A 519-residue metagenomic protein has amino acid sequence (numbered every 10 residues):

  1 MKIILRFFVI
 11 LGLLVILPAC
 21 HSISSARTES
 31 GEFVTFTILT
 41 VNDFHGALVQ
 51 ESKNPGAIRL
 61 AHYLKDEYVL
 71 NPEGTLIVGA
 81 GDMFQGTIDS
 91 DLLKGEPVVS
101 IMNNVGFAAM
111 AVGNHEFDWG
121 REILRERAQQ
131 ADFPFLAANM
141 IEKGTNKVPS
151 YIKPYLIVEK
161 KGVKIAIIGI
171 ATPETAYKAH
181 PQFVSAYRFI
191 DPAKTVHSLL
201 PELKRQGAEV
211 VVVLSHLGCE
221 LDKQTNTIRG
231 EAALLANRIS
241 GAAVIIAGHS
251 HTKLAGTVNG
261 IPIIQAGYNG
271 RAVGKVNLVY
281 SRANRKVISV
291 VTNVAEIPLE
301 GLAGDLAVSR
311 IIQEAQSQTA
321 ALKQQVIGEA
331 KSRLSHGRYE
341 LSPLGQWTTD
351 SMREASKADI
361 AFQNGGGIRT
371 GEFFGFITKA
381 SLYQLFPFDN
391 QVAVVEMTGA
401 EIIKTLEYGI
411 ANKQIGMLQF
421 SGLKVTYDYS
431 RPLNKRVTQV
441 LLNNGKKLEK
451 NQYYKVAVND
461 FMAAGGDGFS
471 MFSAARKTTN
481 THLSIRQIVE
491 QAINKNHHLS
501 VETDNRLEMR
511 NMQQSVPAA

Functional and structural regions predicted by a protein language model:
M1-R6: Positively charged n-region of N-terminal signal peptides that target proteins for export
F7-P18: Bacterial N-terminal signal peptides
C20-S317, Y339-E354, A361, F376 (+5 more regions): Acidic, metal/ion-coordinating pockets
V294-E296, G328-L334, F362-E372, F420-R431 (+1 more regions): A glycine-rich phosphate-binding loop feature that marks nucleotide/adenosyl-phosphate handling sites
A321-L341: Glycine-rich phosphate/diphosphate-binding loops and the adjacent beta-loop-alpha structural elements that coordinate
R369-M397, E401-G409: Flexible, polar/acidic helix-loop-strand segments at domain edges
T438-M462, L483: Low-complexity, glycine/alanine/valine/leucine- and proline-rich hydrophobic stretches
G445, A457-S473, K477-T478: Type III/flagellar export substrates
